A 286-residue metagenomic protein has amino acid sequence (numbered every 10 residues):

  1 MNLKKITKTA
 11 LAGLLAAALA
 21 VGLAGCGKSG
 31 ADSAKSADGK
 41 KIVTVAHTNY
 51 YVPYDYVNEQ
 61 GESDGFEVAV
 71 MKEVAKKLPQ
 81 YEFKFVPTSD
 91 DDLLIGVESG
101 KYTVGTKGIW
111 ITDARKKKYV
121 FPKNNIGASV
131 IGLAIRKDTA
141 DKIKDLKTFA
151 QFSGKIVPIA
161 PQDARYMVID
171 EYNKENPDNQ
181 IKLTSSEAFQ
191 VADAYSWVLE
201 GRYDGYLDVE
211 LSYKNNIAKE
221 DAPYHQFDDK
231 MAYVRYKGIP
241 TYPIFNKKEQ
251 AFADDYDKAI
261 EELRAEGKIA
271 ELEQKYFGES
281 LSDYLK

Functional and structural regions predicted by a protein language model:
A31, Y81-K84, Q162-S185, K258-K286: Ligand-binding clefts/hinges and TM-proximal coupling segments of bilobed small-molecule sensing domains
A34-I109: Extracytoplasmic small-molecule ligand-binding "clamshell" domains of the periplasmic binding protein/Venus flytrap
V45, N49-V52, D64-K76, G132-V191 (+1 more regions): Bilobed "Venus flytrap"/periplasmic-binding protein-like clamshell domains and structurally analogous long
N49, G127-G132, D221-D257, E279-K286: Periplasmic-binding protein-like
V68-L78, K137-A140, K147, K155 (+2 more regions): Extended ligand-binding regions for polar small-molecule ligands
K84-A150, A232-V234: Acidic, polar ligand-binding/catalytic clefts
K84-I95, L183-E200, S212: Short helix-initiation/N-cap motifs at beta->coil->alpha
D92, E98, G108-K118, V168-E171 (+1 more regions): A ligand-binding cleft/hinge motif common to bilobed small-molecule-binding domains
